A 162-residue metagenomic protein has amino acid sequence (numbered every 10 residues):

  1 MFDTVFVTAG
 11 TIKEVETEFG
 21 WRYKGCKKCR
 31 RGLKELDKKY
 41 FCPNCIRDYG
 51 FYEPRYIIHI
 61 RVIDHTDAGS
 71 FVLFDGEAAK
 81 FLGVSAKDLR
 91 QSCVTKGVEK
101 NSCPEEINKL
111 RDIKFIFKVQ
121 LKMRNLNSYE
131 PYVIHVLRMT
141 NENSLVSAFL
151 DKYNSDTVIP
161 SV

Functional and structural regions predicted by a protein language model:
M1-V162: Primarily single-stranded nucleic-acid-binding OB-fold modules
